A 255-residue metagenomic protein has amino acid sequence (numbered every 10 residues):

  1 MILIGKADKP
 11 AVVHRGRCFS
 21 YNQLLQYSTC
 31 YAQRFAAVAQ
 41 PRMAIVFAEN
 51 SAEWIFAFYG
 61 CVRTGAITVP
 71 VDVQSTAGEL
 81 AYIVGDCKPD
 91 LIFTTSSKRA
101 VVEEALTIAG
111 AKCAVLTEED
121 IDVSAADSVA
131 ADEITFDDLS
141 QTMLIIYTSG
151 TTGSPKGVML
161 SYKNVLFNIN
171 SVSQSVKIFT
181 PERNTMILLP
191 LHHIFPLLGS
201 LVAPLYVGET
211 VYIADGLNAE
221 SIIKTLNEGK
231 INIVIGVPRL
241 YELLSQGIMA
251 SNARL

Functional and structural regions predicted by a protein language model:
M1-S20: AMP-dependent adenylate-forming
K9, N22-I45, S75-A77, A81 (+1 more regions): ANL superfamily AMP-binding
R17, A32-S75: Conserved AMP-binding/adenylate-forming
S20-N22, M143-I169: Conserved AMP-binding A3 loop
A52-V71, L80-A81, S173, I194-V207: Hydrophobic alpha-helical segments in the ANL/AMP-binding
S97-L139, I248-L255: ANL superfamily adenylate-forming
V129-Y147, S154, I178-N184: Conserved pre-ATP/AMP-binding loop-to-beta segment of ANL
L166-N184, L191-L255: Conserved AMP-binding/adenylation subdomain of ANL enzymes
